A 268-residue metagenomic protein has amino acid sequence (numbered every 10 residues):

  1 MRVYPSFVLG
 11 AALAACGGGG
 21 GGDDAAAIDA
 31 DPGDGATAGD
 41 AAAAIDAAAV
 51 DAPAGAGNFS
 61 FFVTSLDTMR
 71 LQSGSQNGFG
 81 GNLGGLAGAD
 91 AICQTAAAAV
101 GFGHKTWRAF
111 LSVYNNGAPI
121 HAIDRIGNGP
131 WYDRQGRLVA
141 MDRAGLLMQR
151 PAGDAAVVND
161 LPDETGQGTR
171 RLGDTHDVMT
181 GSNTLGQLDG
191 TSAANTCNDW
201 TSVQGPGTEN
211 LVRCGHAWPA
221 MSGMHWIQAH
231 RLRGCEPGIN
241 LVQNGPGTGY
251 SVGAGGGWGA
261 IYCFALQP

Functional and structural regions predicted by a protein language model:
M1-A14: Sec-dependent bacterial lipoprotein signal peptides
A15-A54: Ser/Thr-rich, Pro/Gly/Ala-heavy low-complexity intrinsically disordered linkers and tails of secreted extracellular
A49-P268: Secreted/extracellular ectodomain signature
